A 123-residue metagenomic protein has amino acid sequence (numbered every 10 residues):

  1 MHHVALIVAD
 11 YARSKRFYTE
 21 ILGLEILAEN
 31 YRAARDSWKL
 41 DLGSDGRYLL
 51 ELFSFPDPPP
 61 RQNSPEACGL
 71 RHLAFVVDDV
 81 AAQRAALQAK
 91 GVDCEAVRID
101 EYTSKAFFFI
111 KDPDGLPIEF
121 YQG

Functional and structural regions predicted by a protein language model:
M1-R13, L70-F75: N-terminal beta-strand motif that seeds the catalytic metal site of vicinal oxygen chelate
I7-L49: Core segments of cupin and vicinal oxygen chelate
F17, A81-A86: Short amphipathic alpha-helices within nucleic acid-binding modules
A28, R35-W38, D57-N63, A96: A short, acidic/glycine-rich surface segment
N30, D41, R84-G123: Vicinal oxygen chelate
D45-L49, D57-P58, V80-A81: Short, charged/polar surface micro-motifs in flexible loops or helix N-caps
E66, L73-A81: Mid-chain, well-packed structural core segment of small domains
E66-L70, E101-Y102: Short glycine-enriched loop/turn motifs at secondary-structure junctions
